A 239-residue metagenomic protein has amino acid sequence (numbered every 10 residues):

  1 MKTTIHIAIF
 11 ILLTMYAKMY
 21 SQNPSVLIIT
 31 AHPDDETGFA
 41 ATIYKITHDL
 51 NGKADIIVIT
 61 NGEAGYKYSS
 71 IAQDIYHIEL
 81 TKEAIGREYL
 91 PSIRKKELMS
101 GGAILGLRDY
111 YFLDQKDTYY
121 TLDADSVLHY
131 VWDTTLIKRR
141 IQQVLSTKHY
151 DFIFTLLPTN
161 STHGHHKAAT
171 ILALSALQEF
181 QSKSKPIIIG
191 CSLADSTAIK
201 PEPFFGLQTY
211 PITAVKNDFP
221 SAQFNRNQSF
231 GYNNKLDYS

Functional and structural regions predicted by a protein language model:
M1-N23: Bacterial Sec-dependent N-terminal signal peptides
K2-T3, N51, D151: Solvent-exposed, well-ordered amphipathic alpha-helical segments that flank/support binding or catalytic loops
A8, N61, D114, L157 (+1 more regions): Residues that line or immediately flank small-molecule/substrate-binding pockets and catalytic motifs
M15, R108-D109, F180: Hydrophobic alpha-helical elements and their junctions with loops/disorder across both membrane and soluble proteins
Y20-I29, D123-S239: Metal-dependent de-N-acetylase/amidase catalytic core
Y20-K148, I171-S175: Active-site rim/loop-helix segments in enzyme catalytic domains that contact anionic ligands
